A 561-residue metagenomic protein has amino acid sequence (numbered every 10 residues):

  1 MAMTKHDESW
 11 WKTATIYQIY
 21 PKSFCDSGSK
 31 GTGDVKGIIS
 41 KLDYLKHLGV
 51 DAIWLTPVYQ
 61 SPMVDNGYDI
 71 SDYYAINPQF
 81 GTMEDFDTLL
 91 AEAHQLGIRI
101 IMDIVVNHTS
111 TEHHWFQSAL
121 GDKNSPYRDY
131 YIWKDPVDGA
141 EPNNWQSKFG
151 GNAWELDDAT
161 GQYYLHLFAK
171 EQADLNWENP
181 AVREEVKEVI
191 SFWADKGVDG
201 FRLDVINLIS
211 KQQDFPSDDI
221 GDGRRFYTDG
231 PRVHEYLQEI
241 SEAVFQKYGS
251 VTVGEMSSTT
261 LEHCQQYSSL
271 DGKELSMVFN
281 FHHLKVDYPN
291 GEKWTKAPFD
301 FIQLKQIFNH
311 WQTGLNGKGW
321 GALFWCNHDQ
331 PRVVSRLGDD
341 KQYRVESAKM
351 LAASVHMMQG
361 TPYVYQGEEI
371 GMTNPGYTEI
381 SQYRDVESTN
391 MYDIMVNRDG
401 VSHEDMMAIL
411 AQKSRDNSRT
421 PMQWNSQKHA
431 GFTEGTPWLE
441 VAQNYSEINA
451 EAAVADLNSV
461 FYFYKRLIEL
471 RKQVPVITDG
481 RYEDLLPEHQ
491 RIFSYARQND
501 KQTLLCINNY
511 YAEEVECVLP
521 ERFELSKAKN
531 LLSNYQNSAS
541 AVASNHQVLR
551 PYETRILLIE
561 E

Functional and structural regions predicted by a protein language model:
M1-Q60, D87, A91-A93, T361-V364 (+1 more regions): Carbohydrate-interacting/catalytic domains
A2-S191, D195, L208-E262, L270 (+1 more regions): Acidic/aromatic-lined carbohydrate-recognition and catalytic surfaces of CAZymes acting on diverse glycans
I53, F201-L203: Hydrophobic residues within beta-strands of alpha/beta enzymes
R99, D103, G200, V251 (+3 more regions): Hydrophobic "anchor" residues on beta-strands that sit immediately upstream of conserved functional sites
T111-N144, K148, L237, S241-P421 (+1 more regions): Conserved alpha/beta catalytic core and glycan-binding cleft of carbohydrate-active enzymes
N176-W177, R183, Y227, V333-E346 (+1 more regions): Active-site rim elements
I190-A194, V198-F201, S354-M357: Conserved catalytic-core segments centered on acid/base and nucleophilic motifs
D219-I220, V286-Y288, D329-R332, E440-I448: Short acidic (Asp/Glu) and glycine-rich catalytic loops that position anionic groups and cofactors
